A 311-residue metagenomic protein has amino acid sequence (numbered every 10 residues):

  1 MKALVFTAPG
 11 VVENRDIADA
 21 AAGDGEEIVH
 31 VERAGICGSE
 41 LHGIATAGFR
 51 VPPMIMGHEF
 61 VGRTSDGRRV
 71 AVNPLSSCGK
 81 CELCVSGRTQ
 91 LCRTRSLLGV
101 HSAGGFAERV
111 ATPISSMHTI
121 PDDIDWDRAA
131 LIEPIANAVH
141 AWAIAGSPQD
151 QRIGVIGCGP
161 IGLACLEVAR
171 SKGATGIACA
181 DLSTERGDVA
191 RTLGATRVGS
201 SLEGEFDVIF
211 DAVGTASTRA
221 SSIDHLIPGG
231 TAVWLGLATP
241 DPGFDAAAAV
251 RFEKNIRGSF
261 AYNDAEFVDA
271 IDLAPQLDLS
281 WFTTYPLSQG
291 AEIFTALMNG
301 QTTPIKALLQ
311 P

Functional and structural regions predicted by a protein language model:
M1, A220, D264-P311: C-terminal hydrophobic helical "lid"/dimerization subdomain of Rossmann-like NAD(P)H-dependent oxidoreductases
V5-A21, I36-V61, T89-A103: N-terminal glycine-rich cofactor-binding segment
A18-A34, A47-V85, P121-D123: Glycine-rich beta-strand-centered segment in the early N-terminal region that forms part of a ligand/cofactor-binding
R33, F210-A212: Short, well-ordered coil/turn residues at beta-beta hairpins and beta-strand->alpha-helix junctions within
R69, I124-S200: Mid-domain Rossmann-like dinucleotide-binding core that forms the NAD(H)/NADP(H) cofactor-binding site
S76-I156: NAD(P)H dinucleotide-binding glycine-rich loop of Rossmann-like/cofactor-binding domains, especially the beta1-alpha1
L202-I209: A short acidic, Gly/Pro-enriched loop at the edge of an enzyme's catalytic core that lines a small-molecule cofactor
S217-L273, P311: Glycine-rich phosphate-binding loop and adjacent beta-alpha segment of Rossmann(oid) nucleotide-cofactor-binding
